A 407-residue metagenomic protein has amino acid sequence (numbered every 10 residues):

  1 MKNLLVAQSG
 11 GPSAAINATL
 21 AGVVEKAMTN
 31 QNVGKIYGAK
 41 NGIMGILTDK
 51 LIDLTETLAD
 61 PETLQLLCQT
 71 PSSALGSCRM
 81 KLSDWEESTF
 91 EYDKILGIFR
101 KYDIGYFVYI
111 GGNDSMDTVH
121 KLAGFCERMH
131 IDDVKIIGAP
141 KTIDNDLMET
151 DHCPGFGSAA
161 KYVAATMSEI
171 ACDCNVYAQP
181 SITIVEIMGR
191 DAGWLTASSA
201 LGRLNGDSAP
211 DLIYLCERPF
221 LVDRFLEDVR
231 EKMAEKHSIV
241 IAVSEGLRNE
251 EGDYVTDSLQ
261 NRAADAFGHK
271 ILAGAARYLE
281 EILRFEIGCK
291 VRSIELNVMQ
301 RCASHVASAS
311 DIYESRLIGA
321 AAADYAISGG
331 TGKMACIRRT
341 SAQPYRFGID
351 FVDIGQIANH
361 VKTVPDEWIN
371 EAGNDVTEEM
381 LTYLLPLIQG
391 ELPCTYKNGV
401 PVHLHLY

Functional and structural regions predicted by a protein language model:
M1-I52: N-terminal phosphate-binding or glycine-rich loops at protein starts, especially the Walker A/P-loop of NTPases
K2-V6, L67-K81, K141-D151, A178-S181 (+1 more regions): Gly-rich Lys/Arg/Thr-decorated short loops/hinges at beta-loop-alpha junctions or inter-strand turns that position
N3-S13, A74-R79, G105-G111, G138 (+2 more regions): Short glycine-rich or small-residue beta-strand-to-loop segments that form or flank ligand, phosphate, metal/Fe-S
S9-G11, A39-M44, R79-M80, G112-N113 (+6 more regions): Short, ordered loop/turn segments at secondary-structure junctions
S13-V23, I46-L47, S83, E91-D93 (+6 more regions): Short glycine/serine/threonine-rich phosphate/pyrophosphate-binding segments that cradle anionic phosphate groups
A39, I98, Y106-G111, D117-M129 (+2 more regions): Accessory alpha-helical/coil subdomains and C-terminal extensions that flank or cap enzyme catalytic cores
D49-G105, D114, I143, S168: Glycine-rich oxoanion-binding loops at beta->alpha junctions
D257-Y407: C-terminal non-catalytic interaction/assembly regions of soluble proteins
